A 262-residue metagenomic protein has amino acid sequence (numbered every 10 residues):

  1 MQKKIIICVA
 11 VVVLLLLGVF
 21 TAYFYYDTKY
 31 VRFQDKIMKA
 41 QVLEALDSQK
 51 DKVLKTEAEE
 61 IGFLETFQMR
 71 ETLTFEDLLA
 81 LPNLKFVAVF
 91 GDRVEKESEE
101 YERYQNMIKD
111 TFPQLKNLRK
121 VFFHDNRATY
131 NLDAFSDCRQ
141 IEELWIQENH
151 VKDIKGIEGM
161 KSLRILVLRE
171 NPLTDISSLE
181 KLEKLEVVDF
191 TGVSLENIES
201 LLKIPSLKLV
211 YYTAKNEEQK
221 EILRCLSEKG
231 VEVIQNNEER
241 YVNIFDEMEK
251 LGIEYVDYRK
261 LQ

Functional and structural regions predicted by a protein language model:
M1-L17: N-terminal Sec-pathway targeting helices
I7, F20-D27: Juxtamembrane cytosolic interface motif at the C-terminal end of transmembrane helices
Y26-K52: Surface-exposed cap/linker segments adjacent to membranes
K52-E60: Short helix/loop segment immediately N-terminal to the Walker
E59-T111, N117-Y130, A134, Q140-K152 (+6 more regions): Concave beta-strand-loop units of leucine-rich repeat
I198-S200, L223: Short, tandemly repeated low-complexity microdomains enriched for cysteine and small residues
